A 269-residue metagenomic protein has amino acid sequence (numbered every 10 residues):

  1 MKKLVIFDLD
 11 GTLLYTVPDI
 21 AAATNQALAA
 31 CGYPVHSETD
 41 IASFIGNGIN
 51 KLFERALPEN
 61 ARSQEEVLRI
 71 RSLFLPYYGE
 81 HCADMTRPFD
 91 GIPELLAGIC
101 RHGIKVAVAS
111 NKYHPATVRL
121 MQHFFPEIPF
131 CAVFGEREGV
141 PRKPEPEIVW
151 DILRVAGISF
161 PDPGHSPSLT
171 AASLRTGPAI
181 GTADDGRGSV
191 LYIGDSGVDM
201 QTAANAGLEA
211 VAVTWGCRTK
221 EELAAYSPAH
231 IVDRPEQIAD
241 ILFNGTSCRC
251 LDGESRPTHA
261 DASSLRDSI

Functional and structural regions predicted by a protein language model:
M1-K3, T39, C100, H114 (+1 more regions): Asp-based, Mg2+/Mn2+-dependent phosphohydrolase catalytic module
M1-S43: Active-site neighborhood of HAD-like aspartate-dependent phosphohydrolases
I6, L13, P88, V106-A109 (+3 more regions): Conserved SAM-binding loop
F7-L9, F74, V149: Conserved hydrophobic/aromatic "anchor" residues that stabilize well-ordered secondary structure elements
A21, N25, E38, A42 (+5 more regions): An amphipathic alpha-helix signature
A29-P34, E59-E65, R101-G103, F125-P129 (+1 more regions): Short helix-capping segments at alpha-helix termini
G46-E80, D90, A97-C100: A metal-dependent, Asp-based hydrolase signature
G79-V108, H114-Q122, P146: Short, acidic loop-to-helix structural element flanking the phosphoryl-transfer center in phosphate-processing enzymes
